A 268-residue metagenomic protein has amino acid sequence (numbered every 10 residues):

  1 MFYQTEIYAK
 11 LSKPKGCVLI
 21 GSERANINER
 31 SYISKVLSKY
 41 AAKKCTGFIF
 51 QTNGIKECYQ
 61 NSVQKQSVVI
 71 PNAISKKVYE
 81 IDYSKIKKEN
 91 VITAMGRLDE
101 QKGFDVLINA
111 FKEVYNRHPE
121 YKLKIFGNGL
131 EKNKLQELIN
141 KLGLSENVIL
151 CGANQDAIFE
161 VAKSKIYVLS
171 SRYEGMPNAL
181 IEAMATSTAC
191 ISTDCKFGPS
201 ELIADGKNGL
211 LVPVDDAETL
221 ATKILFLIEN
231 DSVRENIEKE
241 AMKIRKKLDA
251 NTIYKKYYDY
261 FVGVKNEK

Functional and structural regions predicted by a protein language model:
M1-E6, E23: Short His-centered aromatic/hydrophobic patch
L19-I49, N61-S62: A conserved, positively charged/aromatic
G54, A73: Carbohydrate-associated surface elements
K85-K102, I108-F111, E238: Conserved donor-binding/catalytic core segment of Leloir-type glycosyltransferases
M95, F104-L150, E229-V233: A conserved nucleotide-sugar
A153, R172: Aromatic "clamp/platform" in nucleotide-sugar-dependent glycosyltransferases that forms part of the donor/acceptor
A189-T193: Short hydrophobic beta-strand element within catalytic cores of glycosyltransferases and related nucleotide-activated
A204-G206, L210-A217, F226-D231: Conserved acidic donor-binding segment of nucleotide-sugar-dependent glycosyltransferases
